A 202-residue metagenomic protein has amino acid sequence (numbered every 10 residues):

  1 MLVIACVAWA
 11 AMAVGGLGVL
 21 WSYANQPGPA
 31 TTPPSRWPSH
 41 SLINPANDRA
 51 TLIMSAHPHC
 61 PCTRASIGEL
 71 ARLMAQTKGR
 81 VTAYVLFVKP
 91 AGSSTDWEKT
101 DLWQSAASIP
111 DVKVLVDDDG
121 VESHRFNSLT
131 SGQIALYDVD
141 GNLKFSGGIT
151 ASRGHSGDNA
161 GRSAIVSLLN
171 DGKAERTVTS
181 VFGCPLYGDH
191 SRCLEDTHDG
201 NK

Functional and structural regions predicted by a protein language model:
M1-S39: N-terminal targeting signals for export/organelle localization
G28-N47, E69-G79, S191-K202: Intrinsically disordered, low-complexity terminal tails/loops enriched in metal-binding residues
I43-L70, R80-L86, I165: Short active-site neighborhood of thiol/selenol oxidoreductases, capturing the structured segment around
P58-H59, V88-G92, A151-G154: Second-shell loop/turn segments in exported
P61-R64, K113, H155-N159: Soluble non-cytosolic domains of exported or imported proteins
R64-A107, L115-R125: Structural microenvironment flanking redox-active thiols in thiol-disulfide oxidoreductases
P110-V112, S128-A135: Structural micro-motif
L136-V139, K144, G148-K202: Thiol-/selenol-based redox modules, centered on thioredoxin-like and closely related oxidoreductase domains
